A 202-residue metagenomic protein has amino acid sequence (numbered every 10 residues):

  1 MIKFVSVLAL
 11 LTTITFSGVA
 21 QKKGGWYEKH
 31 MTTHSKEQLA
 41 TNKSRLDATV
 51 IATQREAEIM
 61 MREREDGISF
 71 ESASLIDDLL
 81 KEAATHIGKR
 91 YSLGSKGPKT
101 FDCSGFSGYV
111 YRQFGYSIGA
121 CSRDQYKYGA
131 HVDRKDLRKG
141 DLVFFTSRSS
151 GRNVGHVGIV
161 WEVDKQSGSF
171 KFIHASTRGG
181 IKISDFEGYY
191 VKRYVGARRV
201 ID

Functional and structural regions predicted by a protein language model:
I2-L10: Sec-dependent signal peptide hydrophobic core
F4-V5, Q21-K89, S169, V200-D202: Intrinsically disordered, low-complexity, Pro/Ser/Thr/Asn/Gly/Ala-rich spacer/linker segments adjacent to signal
L10-G18: Hydrophobic h-region of N-terminal signal peptides that target proteins for export in Gram-negative bacteria
Q21-K29, H156-D202: Aromatic- and glycine-rich peptidoglycan recognition patches
E65-F70, R90-P98, S147-R148, I183: Second-shell loop/turn segments in exported
F70-D77, F101, G105-G108, G188: Alpha-helix N-cap/helix-start motif at coil-to-helix transitions, marked by capping-box chemistry
T85, K89-K139: Catalytic cysteine-centered active-site loop
Y116-R178: ...with weaker cross-activation on analogous glycine-rich loops/strands in unrelated enzymes
